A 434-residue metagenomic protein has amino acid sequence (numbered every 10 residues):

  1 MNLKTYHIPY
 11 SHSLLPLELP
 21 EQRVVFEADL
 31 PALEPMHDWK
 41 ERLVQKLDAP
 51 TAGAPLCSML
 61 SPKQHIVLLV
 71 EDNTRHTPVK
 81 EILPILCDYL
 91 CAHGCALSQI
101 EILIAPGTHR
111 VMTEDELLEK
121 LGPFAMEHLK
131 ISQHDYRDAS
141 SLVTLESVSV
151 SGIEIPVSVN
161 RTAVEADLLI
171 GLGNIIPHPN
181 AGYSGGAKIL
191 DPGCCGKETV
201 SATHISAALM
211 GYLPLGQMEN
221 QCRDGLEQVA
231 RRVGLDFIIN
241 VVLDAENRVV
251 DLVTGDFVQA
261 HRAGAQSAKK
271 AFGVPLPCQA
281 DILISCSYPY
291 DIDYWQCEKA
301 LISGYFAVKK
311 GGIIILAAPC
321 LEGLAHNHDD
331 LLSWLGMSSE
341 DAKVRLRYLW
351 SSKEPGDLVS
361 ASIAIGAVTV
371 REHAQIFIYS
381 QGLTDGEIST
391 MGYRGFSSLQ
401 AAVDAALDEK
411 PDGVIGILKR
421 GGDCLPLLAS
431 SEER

Functional and structural regions predicted by a protein language model:
M1-Q45: N-terminal amphipathic/basic leader segments beginning at the initiator methionine
T51-V67, A92-L97, V274-D281, V308-K309 (+1 more regions): Glycine-rich phosphate/diphosphate-binding loops that line cofactor/substrate pockets in enzymes
H65-H76, E101-G107, L283-S287: Short glycine-rich or small-residue beta-strand-to-loop segments that form or flank ligand, phosphate, metal/Fe-S
R75-C95, C297-V308: Histidine-anchored nucleotide/phosphate-binding helix
C91, E298-R434: C-terminal non-catalytic interaction/assembly regions of soluble proteins
M112-Y183: An acidic, phosphate/nucleotide-engaging active-site surface
E165-N247: Internal metal/ion-chelating core segments
L213-Y290: Membrane-embedded hairpin module used as a gating/binding unit in multi-pass transport and secretion proteins
